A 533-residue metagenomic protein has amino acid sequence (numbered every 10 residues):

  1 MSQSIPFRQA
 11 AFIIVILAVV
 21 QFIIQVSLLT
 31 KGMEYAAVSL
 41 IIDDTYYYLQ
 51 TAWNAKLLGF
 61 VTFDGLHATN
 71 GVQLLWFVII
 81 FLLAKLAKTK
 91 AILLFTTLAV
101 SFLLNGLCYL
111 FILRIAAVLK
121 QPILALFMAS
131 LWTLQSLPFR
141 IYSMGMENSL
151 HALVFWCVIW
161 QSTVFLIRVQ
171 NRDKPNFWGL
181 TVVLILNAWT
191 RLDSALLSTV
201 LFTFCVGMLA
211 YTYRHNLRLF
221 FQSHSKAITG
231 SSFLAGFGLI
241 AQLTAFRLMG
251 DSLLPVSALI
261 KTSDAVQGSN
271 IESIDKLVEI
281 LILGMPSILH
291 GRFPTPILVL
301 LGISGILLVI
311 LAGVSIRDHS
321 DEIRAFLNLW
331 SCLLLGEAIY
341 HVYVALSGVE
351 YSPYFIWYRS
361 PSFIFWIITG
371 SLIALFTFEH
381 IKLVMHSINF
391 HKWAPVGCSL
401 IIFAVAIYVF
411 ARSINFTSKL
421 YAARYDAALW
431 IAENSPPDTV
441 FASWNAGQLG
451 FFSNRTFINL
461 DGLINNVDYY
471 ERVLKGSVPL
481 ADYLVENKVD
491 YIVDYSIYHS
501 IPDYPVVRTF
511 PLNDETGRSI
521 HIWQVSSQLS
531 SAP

Functional and structural regions predicted by a protein language model:
A10-A18, P122-M128, P175-V182, F202 (+6 more regions): Signature aromatic-anchored transmembrane alpha helix within multi-pass, membrane-resident enzymes that catalyze glycan
V15, V19, Y109-L113, V206-N216 (+3 more regions): Hydrophobic, aromatic-rich transmembrane alpha-helices and their immediate juxtamembrane boundary segments
K31-A37, I401-G450, T456-I497, L512-P533: Membrane-embedded, lumen/periplasm-facing catalytic core of multi-pass transferases that use lipid-linked donors
V38, L49-T51, A55-V72, R247-R317 (+3 more regions): Membrane-lumen/periplasm interface segments of multi-pass, membrane-embedded glycan/lipid transferases
T69, S143-L150, L463: Short acidic/glycine- and proline-prone juxtamembrane loop motifs at membrane-interface regions of multi-pass membrane
T96-K120, C157, Q161: Transmembrane-helix motifs of polytopic, lipid-linked glycan transferases
F111, L131, L150-Q170, W178-L184 (+2 more regions): Specific aromatic-rich, kink-prone transmembrane helix
L150, T190-L192, L196-T199, T295-V299 (+2 more regions): Hydrophobic/aromatic-rich transmembrane helices and adjacent perimembrane loops
